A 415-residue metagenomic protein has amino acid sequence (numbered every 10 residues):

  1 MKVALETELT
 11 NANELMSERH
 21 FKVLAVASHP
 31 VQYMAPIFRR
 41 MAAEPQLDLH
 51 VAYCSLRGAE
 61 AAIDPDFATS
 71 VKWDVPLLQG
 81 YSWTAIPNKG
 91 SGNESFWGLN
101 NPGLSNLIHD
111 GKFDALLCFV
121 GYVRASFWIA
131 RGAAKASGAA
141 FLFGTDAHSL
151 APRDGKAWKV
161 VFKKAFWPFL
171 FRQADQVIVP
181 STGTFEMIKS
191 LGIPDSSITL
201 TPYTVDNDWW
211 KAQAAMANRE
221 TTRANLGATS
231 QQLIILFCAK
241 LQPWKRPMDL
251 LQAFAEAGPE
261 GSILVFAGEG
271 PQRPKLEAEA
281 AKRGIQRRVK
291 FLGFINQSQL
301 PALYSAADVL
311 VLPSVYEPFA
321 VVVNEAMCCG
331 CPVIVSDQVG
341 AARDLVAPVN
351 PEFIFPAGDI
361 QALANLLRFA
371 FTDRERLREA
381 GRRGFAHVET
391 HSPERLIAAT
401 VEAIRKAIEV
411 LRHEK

Functional and structural regions predicted by a protein language model:
A125, A140-L142, S149-Q173: Nucleotide-sugar donor phosphate/pyrophosphate-binding loop at the beta->alpha transition of glycosyltransferases
V160, K164-R219: Donor nucleotide-sugar binding/catalytic pocket of nucleotide-sugar-dependent glycosyltransferases
T229-F254: Conserved donor-binding/catalytic core segment of Leloir-type glycosyltransferases
F294-I295, A302-A307, T400: Short alpha-helical donor nucleotide-sugar binding micro-motif in glycosyltransferases
V315: Aromatic "clamp/platform" in nucleotide-sugar-dependent glycosyltransferases that forms part of the donor/acceptor
P332-S336: Short hydrophobic beta-strand element within catalytic cores of glycosyltransferases and related nucleotide-activated
A347-I360, F369-R374: Conserved acidic donor-binding segment of nucleotide-sugar-dependent glycosyltransferases
A362, F369, R376-T390: A short, well-ordered alpha-helix in the C-terminal region of glycosyltransferases
